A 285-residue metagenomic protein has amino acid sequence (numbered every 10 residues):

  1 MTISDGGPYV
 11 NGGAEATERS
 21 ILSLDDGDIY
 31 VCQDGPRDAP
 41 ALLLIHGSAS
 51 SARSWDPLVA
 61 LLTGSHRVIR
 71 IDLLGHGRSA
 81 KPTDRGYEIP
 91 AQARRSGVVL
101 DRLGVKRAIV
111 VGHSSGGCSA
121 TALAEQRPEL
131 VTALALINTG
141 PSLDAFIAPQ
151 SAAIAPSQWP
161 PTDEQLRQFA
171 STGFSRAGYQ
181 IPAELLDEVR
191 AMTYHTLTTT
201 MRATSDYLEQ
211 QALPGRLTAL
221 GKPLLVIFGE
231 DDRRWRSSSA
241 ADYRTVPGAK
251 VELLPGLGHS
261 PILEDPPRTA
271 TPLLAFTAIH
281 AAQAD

Functional and structural regions predicted by a protein language model:
M1-I21: An N-terminal hydrophobic leader/cap segment in hydrolases
G13, L24-G27, C32, I69-S115 (+1 more regions): Active-site loop/oxyanion-hole signature of alpha/beta-hydrolase fold enzymes
G27-R78: Conserved HGGG/HGGXW glycine-rich cap/lid loop of the alpha/beta-hydrolase fold
S54-D56, S79-R85, F146-I147, S237-S238: Conserved catalytic-core motifs of eukaryotic protein kinase domains, centered on the activation segment
T121-Q126, T132-T162: Flexible "cap/lid" loop of the alpha/beta hydrolase fold
A145-Q150, T162-A219: Conserved alpha/beta-hydrolase catalytic His-Asp/Glu region
L224-L257, L263: Conserved loop-alpha-helix segment in the C-terminal half of the alpha/beta-hydrolase fold that carries the catalytic
A249-D285: Catalytic active-site module of serine/aspartate enzymes centered on a nucleophile-bearing elbow/loop
